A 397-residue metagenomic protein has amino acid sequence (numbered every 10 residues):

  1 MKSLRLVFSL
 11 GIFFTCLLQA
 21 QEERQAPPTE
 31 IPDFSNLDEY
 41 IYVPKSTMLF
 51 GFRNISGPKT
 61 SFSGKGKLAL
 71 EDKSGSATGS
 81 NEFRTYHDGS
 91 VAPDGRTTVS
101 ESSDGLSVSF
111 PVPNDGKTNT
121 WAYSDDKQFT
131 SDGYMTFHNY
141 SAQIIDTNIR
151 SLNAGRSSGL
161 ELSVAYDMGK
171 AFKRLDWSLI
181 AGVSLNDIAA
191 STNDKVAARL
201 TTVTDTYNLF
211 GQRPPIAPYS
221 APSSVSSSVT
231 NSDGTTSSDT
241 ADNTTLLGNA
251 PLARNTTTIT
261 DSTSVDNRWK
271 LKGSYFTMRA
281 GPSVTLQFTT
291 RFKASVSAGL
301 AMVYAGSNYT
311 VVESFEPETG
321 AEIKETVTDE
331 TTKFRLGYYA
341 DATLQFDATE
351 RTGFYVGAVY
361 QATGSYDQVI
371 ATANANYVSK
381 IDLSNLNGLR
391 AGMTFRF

Functional and structural regions predicted by a protein language model:
M1-V43: Cleavable N-terminal export/targeting peptides
E22-A26, L383-F397: Outer-membrane beta-barrel "beta-signal"
D33-G64, G182: Outer-membrane beta-barrel domain signature, strongest for Gram-negative TonB-dependent receptors and also present
D33-S46, A165-L179, A190-T192, Q287-A294 (+1 more regions): Short loop/turn motifs that connect adjacent beta-strands in outer-membrane beta-barrel proteins
F52-P58, V183-A189, F276, L300-N308 (+2 more regions): Transmembrane beta-strands of outer-membrane beta-barrel pores
S56-S157, D194, K333: Surface-exposed strand-loop-strand hairpins of Gram-negative outer-membrane beta-barrel proteins
S63-G66, K127-R156, I188-S274, Y304-R335 (+1 more regions): Extracellular/periplasm-exposed beta-strand and loop segments of Gram-negative cell-envelope proteins, dominated by
L160-M168, A181-V183, M278-L286, A298-M302 (+3 more regions): Residues on the lipid-exposed face of transmembrane beta-strands in outer-membrane beta-barrel proteins
